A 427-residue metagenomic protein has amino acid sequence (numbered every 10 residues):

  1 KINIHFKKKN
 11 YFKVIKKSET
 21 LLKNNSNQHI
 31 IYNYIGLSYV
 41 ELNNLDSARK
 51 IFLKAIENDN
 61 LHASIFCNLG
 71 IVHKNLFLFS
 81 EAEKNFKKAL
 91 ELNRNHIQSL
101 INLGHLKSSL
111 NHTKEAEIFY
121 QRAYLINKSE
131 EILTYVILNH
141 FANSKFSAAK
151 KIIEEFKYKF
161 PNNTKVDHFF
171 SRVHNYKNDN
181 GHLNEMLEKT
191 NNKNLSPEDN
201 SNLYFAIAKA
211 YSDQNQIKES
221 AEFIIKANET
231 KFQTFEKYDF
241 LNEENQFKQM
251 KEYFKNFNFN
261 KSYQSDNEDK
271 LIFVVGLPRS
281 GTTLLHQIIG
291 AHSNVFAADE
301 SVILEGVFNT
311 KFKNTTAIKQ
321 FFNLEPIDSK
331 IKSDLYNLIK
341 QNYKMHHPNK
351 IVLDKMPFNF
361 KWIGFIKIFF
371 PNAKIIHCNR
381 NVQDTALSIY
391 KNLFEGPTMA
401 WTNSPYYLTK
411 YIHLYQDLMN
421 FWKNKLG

Functional and structural regions predicted by a protein language model:
N3, N33-E41, S64-N75, Q98-S108 (+2 more regions): Conserved alpha-helical positions within TPR/SEL1-like repeat arrays
N24, N58, L92, L125-I126 (+4 more regions): Structural marker of alpha-solenoid helical repeat scaffolds
Q28, H62, H96, S129-E130 (+1 more regions): Residue-level recognition of tetratricopeptide repeat
K157, V295-A298, V302-E325, H346-G427: PAPS-dependent sulfotransferase catalytic domain
I217-S333: PAPS-dependent sulfotransferase catalytic core
